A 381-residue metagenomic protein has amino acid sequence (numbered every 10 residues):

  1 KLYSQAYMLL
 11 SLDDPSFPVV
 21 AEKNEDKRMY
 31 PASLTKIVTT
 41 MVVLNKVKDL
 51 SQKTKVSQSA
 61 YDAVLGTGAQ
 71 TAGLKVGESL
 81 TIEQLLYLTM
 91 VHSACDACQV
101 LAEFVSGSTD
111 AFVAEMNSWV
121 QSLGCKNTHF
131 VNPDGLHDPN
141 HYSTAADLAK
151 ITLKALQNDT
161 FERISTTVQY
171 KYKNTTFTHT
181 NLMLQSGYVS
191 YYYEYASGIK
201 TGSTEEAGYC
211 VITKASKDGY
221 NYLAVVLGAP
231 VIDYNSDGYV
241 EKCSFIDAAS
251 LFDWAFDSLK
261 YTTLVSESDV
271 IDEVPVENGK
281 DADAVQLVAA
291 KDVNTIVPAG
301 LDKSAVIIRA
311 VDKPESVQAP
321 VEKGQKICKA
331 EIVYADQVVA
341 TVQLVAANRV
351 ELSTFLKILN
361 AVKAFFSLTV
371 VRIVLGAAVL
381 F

Functional and structural regions predicted by a protein language model:
K1-A146, K150-D159: Active-site-adjacent loops and short helices of periplasmic peptidoglycan-processing enzymes
C125-K126, D138-L380: Domain-terminus/edge residues, biased toward the C-terminal soluble/receptor-binding domains of extracytoplasmic
